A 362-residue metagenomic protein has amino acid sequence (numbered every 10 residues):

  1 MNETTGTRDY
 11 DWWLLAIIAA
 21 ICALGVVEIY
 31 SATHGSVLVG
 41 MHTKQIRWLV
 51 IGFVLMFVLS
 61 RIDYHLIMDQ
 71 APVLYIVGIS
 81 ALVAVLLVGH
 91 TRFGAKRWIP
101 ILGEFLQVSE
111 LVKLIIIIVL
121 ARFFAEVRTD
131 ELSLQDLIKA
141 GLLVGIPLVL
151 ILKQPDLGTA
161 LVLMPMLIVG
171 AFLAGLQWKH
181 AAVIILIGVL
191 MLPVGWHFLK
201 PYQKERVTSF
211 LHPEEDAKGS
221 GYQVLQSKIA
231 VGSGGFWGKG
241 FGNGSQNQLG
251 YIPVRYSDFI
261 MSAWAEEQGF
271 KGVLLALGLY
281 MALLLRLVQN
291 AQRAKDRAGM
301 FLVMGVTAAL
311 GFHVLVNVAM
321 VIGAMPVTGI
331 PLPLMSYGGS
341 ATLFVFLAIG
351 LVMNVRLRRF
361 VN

Functional and structural regions predicted by a protein language model:
M1, I29, N317-N362: A juxtamembrane structural motif centered on a specific transmembrane helix
M1-I18: N-terminal membrane topogenic signal
L14-S31, G35-Q223, S262-I322, L347-L351: Hydrophobic alpha-helical transmembrane segments of multi-pass inner membrane proteins, especially in bacterial systems
S31-T33, G244, S336: Short linear Ser/Thr-Pro motifs
L102-V112, K153-P155, G235-K239, I330-V345: Glycine/serine-rich anion-binding loops at beta->alpha junctions that coordinate negatively charged ligand groups
S209, P213-S257, Q268-G272: TM-adjacent membrane-interface loops and short helices in multi-pass inner/ER membrane proteins
S233, M300, L357-V361: Membrane-interacting alpha-helical segments
